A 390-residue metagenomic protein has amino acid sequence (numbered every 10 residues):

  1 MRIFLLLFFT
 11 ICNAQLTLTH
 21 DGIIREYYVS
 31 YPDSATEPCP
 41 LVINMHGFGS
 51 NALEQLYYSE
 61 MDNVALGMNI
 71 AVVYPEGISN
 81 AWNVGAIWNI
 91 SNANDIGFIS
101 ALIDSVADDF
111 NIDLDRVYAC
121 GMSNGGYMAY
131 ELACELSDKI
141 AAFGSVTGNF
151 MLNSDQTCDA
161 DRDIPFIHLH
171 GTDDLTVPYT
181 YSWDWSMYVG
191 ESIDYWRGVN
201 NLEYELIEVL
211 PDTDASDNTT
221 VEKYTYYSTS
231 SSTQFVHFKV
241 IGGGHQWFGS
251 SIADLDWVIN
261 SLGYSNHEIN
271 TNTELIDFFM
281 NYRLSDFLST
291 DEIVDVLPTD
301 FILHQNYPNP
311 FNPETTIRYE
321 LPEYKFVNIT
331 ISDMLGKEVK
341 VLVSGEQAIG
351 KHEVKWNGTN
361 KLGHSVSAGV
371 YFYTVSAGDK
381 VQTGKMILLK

Functional and structural regions predicted by a protein language model:
R2-C12: Sec-dependent N-terminal signal peptides
C12-L41, L56, G67, A71 (+9 more regions): A domain-start/cap signature at the N-terminus of enzymes
L18-Y31, T36-Y118, M128-E131, E135 (+1 more regions): Serine-hydrolase catalytic machinery in alpha/beta-hydrolase-like enzymes
I43-G49, T147, H170-G171, I241: The conserved beta1-alpha1 loop
A141-S231: The feature captures the conserved acid-bearing segment of alpha/beta-hydrolase catalytic domains
R197-T290: Alpha/beta-hydrolase-fold serine-hydrolase catalytic core, especially in secreted/extracellular enzymes
E292-Y307, F311-I331, V341-S344, E353-W356 (+1 more regions): Glycine-centered coil/turn sites that cap beta-strands in beta-rich domains
V343-D379: Short, surface-exposed loop/turn motifs with a glycine/proline- and acidic-biased composition
